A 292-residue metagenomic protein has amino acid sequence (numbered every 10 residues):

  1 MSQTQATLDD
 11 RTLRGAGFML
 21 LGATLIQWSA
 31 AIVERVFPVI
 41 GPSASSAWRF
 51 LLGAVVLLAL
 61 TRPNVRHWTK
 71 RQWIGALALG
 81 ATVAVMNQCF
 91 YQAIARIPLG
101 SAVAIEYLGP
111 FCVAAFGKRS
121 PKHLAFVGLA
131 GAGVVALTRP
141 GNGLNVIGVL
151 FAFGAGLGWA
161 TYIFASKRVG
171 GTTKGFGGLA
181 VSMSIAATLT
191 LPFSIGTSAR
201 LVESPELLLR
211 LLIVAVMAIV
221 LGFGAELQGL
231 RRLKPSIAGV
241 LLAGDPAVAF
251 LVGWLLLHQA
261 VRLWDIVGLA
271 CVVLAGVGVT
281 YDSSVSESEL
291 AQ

Functional and structural regions predicted by a protein language model:
S2-Q5, L207, A243-Q292: C-terminal-most transmembrane helix of multi-pass membrane proteins
R11-G15, V39-S43, A47, W68-W73 (+3 more regions): Juxtamembrane helix-entry segments on the extracytoplasmic side of multipass membrane proteins
L21-I32, L60, L77-Q92, V135-A136 (+4 more regions): Hydrophobic alpha-helical transmembrane segments of multi-pass membrane transport proteins, especially secondary
G22-G53, S101, T161-A186, S204: Juxtamembrane helix-loop-helix junctions in multi-pass membrane proteins
V36, S45, R49, A93 (+8 more regions): Hydrophobic/aromatic residues within transmembrane alpha-helices of multi-pass small-molecule transporters
A44-V55, V83, N87-R119, A155 (+1 more regions): Specific alpha-helical transmembrane segments that line the substrate/conduction pathway and gating interfaces
L57, L108, K122-G141, V252 (+1 more regions): Hydrophobic transmembrane alpha-helices of multi-pass small-molecule transport proteins
L57, V113-A114, A130-A132, G141-S198 (+1 more regions): Transmembrane alpha-helical segments that form core, pore/gating elements of small-molecule transporters/exporters
